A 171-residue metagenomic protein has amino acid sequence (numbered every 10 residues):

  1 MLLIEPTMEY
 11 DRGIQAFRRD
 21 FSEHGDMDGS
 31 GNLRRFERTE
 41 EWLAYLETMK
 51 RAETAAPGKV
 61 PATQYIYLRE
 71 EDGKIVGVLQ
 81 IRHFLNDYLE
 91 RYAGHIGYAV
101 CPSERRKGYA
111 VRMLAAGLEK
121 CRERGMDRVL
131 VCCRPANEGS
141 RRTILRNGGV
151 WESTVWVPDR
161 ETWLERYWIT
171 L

Functional and structural regions predicted by a protein language model:
M1-H95, P102, R160-L171: GNAT-family acyltransferases
L2, G97, L130-C132: Short aromatic/hydrophobic contact patches that present stacked aromatics for nucleic-acid/ligand binding
Y67, M126, T154-V157: Catalytic cores of nucleotide-sugar-dependent glycosyltransferases that transfer UDP/GDP/TDP-activated
G97-V100, R106-E119, E123, R142-R146: Conserved acetyl-CoA-binding loop-helix of GNAT-fold acetyltransferases
C121-C132: Conserved GNAT acetyl-CoA-binding A-motif
R122, G139, T162-W163: Short secondary-structure boundary/hinge segments and terminal tails
V131-R141: Conserved beta-strand-loop-alpha-helix junction that forms the acyl-donor binding cleft
C132, G148-R166: Conserved catalytic-core motifs of GNAT/GCN5-like acyltransferases
